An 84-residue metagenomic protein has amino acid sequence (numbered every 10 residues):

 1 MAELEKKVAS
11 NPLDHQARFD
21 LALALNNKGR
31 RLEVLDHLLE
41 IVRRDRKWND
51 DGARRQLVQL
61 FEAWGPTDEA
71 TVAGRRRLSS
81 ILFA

Functional and structural regions predicted by a protein language model:
E5-A9, L39, V58, R76: Alpha-solenoid helical repeat scaffolds
P12-L13, G29, R46-W48: Short coil turns that delineate tetratricopeptide repeat
